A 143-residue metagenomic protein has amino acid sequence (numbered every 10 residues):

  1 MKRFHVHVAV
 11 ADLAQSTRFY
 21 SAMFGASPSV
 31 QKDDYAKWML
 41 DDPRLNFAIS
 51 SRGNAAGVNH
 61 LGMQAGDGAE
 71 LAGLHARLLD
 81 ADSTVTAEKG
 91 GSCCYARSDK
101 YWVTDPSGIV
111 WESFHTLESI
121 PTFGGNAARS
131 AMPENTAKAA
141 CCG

Functional and structural regions predicted by a protein language model:
M1-A14, R44, H60-L61, T122-G143: N-terminal beta-strand motif that seeds the catalytic metal site of vicinal oxygen chelate
M1-K2, H7-N46: Core segments of cupin and vicinal oxygen chelate
A11, S50-R52, G66: Residue-level recognition of strand-loop junctions within catalytic nucleotide-signaling folds
L13-A14, G62-V110, E118-P121, G143: Vicinal oxygen chelate
S27, N46-A48, T84-K89: A short linear hydrophobic-aromatic micro-motif
K32-Y35, A55-G57, C94-D99: Short acidic/glycine-enriched loop/turn segments that link adjacent beta-strands
D41-L45, N54-A56, G66-L71: Short, charged/polar surface micro-motifs in flexible loops or helix N-caps
